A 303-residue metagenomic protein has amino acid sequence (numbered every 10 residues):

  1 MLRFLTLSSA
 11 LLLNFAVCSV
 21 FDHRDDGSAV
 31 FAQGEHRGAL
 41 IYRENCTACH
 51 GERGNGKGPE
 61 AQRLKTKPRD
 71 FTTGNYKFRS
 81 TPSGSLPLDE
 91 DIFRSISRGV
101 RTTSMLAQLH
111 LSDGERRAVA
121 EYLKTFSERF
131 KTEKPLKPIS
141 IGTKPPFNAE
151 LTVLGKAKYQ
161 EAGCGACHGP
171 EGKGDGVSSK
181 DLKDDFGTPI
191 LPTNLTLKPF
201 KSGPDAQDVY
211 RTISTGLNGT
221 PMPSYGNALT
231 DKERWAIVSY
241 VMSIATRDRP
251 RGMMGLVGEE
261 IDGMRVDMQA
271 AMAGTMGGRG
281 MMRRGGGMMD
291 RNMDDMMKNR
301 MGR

Functional and structural regions predicted by a protein language model:
M1-F4: Positively charged n-region of N-terminal signal peptides that target proteins for export
T6-A16, D22: Bacterial N-terminal signal peptides
V20-I41, F130-Q160: Electrostatic cytochrome c docking/interface patches
A39, G51-D89, G169-A206, G302: Gly/Gly-Pro-rich "capping" loops immediately C-terminal to redox-active cysteine motifs in periplasmic/lumenal
A39-T66, T102, R129-K131, K156-F186 (+2 more regions): Periplasmic/extracellular electron-transfer cofactor-ligation site, primarily the c-type cytochrome heme-c attachment
P59-Q62, F78-P87, D91-A120, K198 (+1 more regions): Axial heme c-ligation environment in periplasmic c-type cytochrome domains
V100, L123, I139, T143-A149 (+3 more regions): Catalytic cores of nucleotide-enabled group-transfer and carboxylate-activating enzymes in metabolic and assembly-line
M253-R303: Extracellular/periplasmic low-complexity linear segments
